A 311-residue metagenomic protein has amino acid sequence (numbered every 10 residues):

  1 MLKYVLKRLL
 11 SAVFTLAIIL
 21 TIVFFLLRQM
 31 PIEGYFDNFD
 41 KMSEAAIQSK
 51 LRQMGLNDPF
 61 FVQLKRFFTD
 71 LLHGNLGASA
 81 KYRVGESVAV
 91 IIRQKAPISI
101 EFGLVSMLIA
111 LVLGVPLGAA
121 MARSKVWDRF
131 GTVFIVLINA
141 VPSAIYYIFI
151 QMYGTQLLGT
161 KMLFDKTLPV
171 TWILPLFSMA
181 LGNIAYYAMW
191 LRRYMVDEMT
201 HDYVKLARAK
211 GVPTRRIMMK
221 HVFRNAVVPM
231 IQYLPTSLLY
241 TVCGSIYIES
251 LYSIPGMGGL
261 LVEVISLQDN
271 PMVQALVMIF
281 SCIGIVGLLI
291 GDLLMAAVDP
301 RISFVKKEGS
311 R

Functional and structural regions predicted by a protein language model:
L2-K7, S11, P116-M152: Cytoplasmic-entry segments and transmembrane alpha-helices of multi-pass inner-membrane transporters
L9, L16-A17, A89-A120, F223 (+2 more regions): Transmembrane alpha-helix signature in integral membrane proteins
L16-K65, G154-T171: Hydrophobic alpha-helical transmembrane segments of membrane transport/permease proteins and related membrane-embedded
I19, L108-G114, P175-N183, G258-A296: Hydrophobic alpha-helical transmembrane segments of polytopic membrane proteins
T21-F36, Y233-V262: Non-cytoplasmic
L56-V115: An internal, D/E-rich "acidic patch" concept
G131-A185, V262: Generic hydrophobic transmembrane alpha-helix motif, especially the helices
